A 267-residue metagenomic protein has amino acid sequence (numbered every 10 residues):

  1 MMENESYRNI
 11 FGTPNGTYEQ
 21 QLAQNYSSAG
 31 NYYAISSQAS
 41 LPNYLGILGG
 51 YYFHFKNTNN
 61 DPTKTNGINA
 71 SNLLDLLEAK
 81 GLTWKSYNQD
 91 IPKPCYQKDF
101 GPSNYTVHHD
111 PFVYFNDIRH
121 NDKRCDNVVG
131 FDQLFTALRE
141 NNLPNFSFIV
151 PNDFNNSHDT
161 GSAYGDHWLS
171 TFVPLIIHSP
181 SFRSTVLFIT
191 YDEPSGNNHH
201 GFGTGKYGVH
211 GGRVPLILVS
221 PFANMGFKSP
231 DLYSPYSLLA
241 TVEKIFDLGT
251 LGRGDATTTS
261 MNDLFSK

Functional and structural regions predicted by a protein language model:
M1-K267: N-terminal pro-sequences and low-complexity stem/linker regions of secreted or lumenal proteins
